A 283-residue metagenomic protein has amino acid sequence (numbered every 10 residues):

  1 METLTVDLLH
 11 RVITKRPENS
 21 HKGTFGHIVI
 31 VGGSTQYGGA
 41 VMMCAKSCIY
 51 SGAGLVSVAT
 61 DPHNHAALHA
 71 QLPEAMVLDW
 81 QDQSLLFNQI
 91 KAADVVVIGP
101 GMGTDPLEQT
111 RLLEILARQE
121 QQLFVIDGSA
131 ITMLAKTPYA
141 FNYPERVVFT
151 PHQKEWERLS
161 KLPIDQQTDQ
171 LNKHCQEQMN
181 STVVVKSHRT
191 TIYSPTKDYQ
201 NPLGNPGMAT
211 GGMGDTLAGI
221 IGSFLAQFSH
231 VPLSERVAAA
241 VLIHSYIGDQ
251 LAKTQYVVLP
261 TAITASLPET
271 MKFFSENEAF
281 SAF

Functional and structural regions predicted by a protein language model:
M1-L123, K136-Y143, R158-F283: Small-residue (G/A/S/T)-rich helix-start motifs and N-terminal tracts that mark the onset
E145-Q153: Non-cysteine beta-strand/loop elements that form the S-adenosyl-L-methionine
